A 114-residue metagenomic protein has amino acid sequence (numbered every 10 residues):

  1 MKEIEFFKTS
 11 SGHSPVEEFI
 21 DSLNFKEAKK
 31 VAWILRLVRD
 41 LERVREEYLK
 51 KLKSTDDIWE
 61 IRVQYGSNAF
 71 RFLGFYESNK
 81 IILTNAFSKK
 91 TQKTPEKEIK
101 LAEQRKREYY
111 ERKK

Functional and structural regions predicted by a protein language model:
M1-A69, E77-I81, S88-K114: Basic, Lys/Arg-enriched alpha-helical interface segments
